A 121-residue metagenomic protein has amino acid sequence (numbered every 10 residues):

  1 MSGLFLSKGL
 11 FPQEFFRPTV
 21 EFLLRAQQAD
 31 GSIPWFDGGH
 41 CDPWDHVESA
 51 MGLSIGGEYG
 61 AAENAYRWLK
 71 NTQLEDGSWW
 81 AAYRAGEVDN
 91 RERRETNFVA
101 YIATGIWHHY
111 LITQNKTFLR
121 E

Functional and structural regions predicted by a protein language model:
M1-W44, I55-W68, T72-W79: Low-complexity, Ser/Thr/Pro/Gly-enriched N-terminal "stalk/linker" regions
D42-H46, L53-A62, Y66-E121: Aromatic-rich carbohydrate-recognition surfaces in CAZymes
